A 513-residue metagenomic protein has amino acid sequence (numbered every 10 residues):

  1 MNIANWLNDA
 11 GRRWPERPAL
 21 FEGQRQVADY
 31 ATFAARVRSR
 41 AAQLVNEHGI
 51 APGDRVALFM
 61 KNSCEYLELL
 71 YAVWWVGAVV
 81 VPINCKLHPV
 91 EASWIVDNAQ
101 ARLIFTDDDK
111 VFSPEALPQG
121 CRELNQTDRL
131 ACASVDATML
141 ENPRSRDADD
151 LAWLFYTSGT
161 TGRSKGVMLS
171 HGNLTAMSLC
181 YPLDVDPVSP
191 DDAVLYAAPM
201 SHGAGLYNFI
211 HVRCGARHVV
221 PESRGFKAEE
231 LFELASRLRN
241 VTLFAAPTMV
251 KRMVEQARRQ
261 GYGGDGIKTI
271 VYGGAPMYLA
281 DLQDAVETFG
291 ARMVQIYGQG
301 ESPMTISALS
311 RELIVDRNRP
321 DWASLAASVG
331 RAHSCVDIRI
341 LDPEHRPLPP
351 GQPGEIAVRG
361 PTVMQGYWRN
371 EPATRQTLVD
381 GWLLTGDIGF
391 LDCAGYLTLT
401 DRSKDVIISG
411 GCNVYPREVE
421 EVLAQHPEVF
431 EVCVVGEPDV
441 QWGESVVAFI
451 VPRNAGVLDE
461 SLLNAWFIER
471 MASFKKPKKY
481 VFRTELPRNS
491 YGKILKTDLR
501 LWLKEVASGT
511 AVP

Functional and structural regions predicted by a protein language model:
N8, E16-S63, L67-Y71, H88-S93 (+1 more regions): Conserved AMP-binding/adenylate-forming core of the ANL superfamily
P15-E16, A137-Y156, R163, P187-A193 (+1 more regions): Conserved pre-ATP/AMP-binding loop-to-beta segment of ANL
V27-A31, A152-L179: Conserved AMP-binding A3 loop
Y66, L87, I104, L243 (+7 more regions): AMP-binding/adenylate-forming catalytic core of the ANL superfamily
L103, D109-D149, R163: ANL superfamily adenylate-forming
T175-A193, G203-V241, Q256-A257: Conserved AMP-binding/adenylation subdomain of ANL enzymes
N240-A245, V254-A323, D337: Gly/Ser/Thr-rich phosphate-binding loop
R331-C335, P343-Q376, V414: Conserved ATP/PPi-binding loop(s) of AMP-dependent carboxylate-activating enzymes
